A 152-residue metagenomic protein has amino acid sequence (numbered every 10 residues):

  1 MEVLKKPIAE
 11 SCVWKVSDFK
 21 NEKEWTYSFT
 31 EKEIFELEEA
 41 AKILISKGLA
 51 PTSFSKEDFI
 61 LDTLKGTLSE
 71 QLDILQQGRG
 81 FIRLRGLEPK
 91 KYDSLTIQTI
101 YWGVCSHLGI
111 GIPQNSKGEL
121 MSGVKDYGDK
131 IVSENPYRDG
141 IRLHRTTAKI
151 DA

Functional and structural regions predicted by a protein language model:
M1-A152: Non-heme Fe(II) oxygenase catalytic core, chiefly the N-lobe of the double-stranded beta-helix
